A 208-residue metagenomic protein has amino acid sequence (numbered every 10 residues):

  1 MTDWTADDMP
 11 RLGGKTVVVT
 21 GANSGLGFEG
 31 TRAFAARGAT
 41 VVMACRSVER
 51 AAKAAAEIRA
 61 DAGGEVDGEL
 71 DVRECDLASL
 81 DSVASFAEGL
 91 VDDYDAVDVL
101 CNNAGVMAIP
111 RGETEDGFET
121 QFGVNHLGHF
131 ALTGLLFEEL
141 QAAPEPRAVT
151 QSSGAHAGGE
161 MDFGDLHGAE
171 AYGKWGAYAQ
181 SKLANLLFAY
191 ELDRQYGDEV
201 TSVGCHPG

Functional and structural regions predicted by a protein language model:
T2-G208: Rossmann-fold NAD(P)H-dependent dehydrogenase/reductase core
